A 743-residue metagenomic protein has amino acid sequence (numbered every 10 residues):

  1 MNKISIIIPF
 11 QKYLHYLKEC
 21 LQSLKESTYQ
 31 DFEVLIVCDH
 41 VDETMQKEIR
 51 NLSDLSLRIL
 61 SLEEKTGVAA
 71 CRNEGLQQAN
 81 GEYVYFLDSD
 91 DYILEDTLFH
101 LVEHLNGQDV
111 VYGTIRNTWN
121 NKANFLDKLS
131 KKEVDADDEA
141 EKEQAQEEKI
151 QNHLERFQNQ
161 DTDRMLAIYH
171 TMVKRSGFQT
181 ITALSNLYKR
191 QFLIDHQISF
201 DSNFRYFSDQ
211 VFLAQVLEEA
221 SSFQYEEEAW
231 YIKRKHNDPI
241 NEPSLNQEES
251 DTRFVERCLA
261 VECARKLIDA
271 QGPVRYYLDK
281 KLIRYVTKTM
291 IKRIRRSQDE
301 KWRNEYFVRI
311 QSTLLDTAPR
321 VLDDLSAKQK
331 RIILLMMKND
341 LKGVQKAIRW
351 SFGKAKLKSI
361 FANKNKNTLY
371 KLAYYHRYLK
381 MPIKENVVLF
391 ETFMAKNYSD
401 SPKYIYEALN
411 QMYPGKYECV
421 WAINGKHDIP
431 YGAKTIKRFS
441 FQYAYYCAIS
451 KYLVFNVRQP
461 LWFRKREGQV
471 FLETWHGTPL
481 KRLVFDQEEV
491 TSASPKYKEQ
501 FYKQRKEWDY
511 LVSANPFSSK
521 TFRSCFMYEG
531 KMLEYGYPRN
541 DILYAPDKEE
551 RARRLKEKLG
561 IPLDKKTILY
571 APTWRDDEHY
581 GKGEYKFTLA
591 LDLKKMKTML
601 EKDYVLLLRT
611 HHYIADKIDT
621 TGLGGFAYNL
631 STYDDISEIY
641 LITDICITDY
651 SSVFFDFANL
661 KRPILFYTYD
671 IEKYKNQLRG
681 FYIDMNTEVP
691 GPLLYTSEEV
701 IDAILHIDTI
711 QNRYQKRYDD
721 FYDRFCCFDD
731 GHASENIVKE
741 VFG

Functional and structural regions predicted by a protein language model:
M1-S23: N-proximal low-complexity "stem/linker" segments adjacent to membrane-targeting elements
Q22-D31: Short, acidic, metal-binding catalytic loop of nucleotide-sugar glycosyltransferases
L62-A79, F86: Glycine-rich, basic loop-to-helix element that forms the pyrophosphate-binding segment of sugar-nucleotide handling
Y92-T252: Donor-binding/catalytic cores of nucleotide-activated saccharide and glycerol-phosphate transferases/polymerases
R295-M381, L389, E407, Q411: Membrane-interface aromatic/basic loop that binds lipid-linked glycans or pyrophosphate carriers, typified by
V387-P546: Active-site and donor-binding regions of nucleotide-sugar-utilizing enzymes
N397-Q411, C525, P538-T620, L694: Conserved catalytic-core segment of nucleotide-activated headgroup transferases in glycan assembly
G625, S652-F725: Catalytic binding pocket for nucleotide-activated donors in carbohydrate/polymer assembly enzymes
